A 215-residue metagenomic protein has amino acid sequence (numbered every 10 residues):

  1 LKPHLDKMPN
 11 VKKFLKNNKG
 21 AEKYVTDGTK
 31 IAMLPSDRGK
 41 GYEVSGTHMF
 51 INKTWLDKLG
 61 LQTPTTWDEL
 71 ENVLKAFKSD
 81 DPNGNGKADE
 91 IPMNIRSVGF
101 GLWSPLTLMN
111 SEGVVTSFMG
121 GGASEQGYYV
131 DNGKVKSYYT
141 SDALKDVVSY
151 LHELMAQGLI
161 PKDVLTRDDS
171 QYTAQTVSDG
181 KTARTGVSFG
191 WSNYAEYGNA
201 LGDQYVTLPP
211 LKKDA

Functional and structural regions predicted by a protein language model:
L1-A215: Extracytoplasmic/secretory soluble proteins
